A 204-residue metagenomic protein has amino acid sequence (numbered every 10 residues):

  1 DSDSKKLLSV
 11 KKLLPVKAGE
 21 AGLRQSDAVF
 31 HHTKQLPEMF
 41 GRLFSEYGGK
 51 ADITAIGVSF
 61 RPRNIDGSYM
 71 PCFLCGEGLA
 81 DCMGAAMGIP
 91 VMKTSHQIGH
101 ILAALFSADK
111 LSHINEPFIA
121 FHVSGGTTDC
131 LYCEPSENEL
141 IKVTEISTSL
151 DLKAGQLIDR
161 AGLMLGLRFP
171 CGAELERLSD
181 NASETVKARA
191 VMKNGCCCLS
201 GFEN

Functional and structural regions predicted by a protein language model:
D1-S9, I114-E116, H122-V123, D129-N204: A short helix-loop
S2-L7, P71-C82, M87-I89, S107-I114 (+1 more regions): A glycine- and small-aliphatic-rich helix-loop capping segment at beta-alpha/alpha-beta transitions that lines
P15-S45: N-terminal phosphate-binding loop and adjacent alpha-helix
G41-D81: Short beta-strand-loop/turn "lid" adjacent to the catalytic site in phosphate-handling enzymes
G57-S59, S95, I119-S124, L131: Short beta-strand segments
G78-H100, S149-D151: Short, acidic/small-residue loops that bind anionic groups at enzyme active sites
I89-I119: Conserved phosphate-binding catalytic cores of ATP/NTP-utilizing and phosphoryl-transfer enzymes
